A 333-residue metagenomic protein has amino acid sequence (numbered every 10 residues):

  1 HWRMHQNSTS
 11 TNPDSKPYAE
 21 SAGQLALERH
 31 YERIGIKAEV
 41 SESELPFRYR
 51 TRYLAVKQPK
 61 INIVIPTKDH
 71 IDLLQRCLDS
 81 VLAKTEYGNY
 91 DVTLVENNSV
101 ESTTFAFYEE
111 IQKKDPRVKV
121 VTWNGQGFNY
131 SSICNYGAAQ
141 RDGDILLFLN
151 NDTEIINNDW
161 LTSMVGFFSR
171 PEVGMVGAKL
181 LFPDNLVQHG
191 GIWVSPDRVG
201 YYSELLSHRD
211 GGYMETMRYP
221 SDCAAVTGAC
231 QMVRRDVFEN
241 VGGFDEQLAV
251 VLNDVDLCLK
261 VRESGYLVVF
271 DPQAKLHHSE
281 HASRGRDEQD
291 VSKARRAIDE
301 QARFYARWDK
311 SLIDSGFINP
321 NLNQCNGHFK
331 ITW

Functional and structural regions predicted by a protein language model:
H1, L27, W160-M164, M217-G242 (+1 more regions): A short, conserved alpha-helix in the catalytic core of glycosyltransferases
K16-I61, D184, D197-D222, T227 (+2 more regions): C-terminal, non-catalytic tails of nucleotide-sugar-dependent glycosyltransferases
K60-V64, D91, D256: Cell-envelope/extracellular polymer assembly enzymes that use nucleotide-activated donors
H70-T85: Short, well-formed alpha-helical segments that are part of the catalytic scaffolds of diverse glycosyltransferases
L82-Q126: Acidic donor-binding segment of Leloir-type glycosyltransferases
W123-R141: Glycine-rich, basic loop-to-helix element that forms the pyrophosphate-binding segment of sugar-nucleotide handling
L146: Short aromatic/hydrophobic "clamp" motif used to bind/position activated sugar donors
T153-V199: Conserved donor NDP-sugar-binding/catalytic core segment of glycosyltransferases
